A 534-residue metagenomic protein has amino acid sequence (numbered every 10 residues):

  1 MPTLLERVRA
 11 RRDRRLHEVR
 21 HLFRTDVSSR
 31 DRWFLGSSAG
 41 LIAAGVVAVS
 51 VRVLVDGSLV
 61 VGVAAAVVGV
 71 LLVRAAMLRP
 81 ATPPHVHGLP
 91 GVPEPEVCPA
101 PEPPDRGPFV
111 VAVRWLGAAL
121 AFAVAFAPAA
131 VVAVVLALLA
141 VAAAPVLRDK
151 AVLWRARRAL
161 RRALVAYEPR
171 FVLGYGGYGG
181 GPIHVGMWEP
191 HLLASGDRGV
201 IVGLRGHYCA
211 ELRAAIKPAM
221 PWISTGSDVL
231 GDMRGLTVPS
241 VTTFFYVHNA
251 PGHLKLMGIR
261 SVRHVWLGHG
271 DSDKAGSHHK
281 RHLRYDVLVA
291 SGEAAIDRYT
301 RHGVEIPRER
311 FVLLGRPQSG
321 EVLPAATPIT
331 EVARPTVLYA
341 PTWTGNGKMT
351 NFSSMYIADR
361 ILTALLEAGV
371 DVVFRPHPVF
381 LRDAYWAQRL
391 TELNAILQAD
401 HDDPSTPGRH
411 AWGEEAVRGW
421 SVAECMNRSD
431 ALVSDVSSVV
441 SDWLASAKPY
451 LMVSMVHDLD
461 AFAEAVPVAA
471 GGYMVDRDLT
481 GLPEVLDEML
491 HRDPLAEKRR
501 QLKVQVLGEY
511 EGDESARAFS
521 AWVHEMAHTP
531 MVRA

Functional and structural regions predicted by a protein language model:
D13-R234, R533-A534: N-terminal pre-catalytic "stem/leader" segment of glycosyltransferase-like enzymes
L138-W154, R284-S353: A nucleotide-sugar donor-handling region in carbohydrate enzymes
G174-Q318: Active-site and donor-binding regions of nucleotide-sugar-utilizing enzymes
G179-I201, S319-Q398, G508-R517, A534: Conserved catalytic-core segment of nucleotide-activated headgroup transferases in glycan assembly
P221-V229, L313-G315, R409-R418, A470-E488: Short acidic-hydrophobic, aromatic-tinged amphipathic segments that line or gate anion-handling sites
Q388-S441: Donor nucleotide-activated moiety binding/catalytic core segment of transferases that use nucleotide-activated donors
S438-L507: Catalytic binding pocket for nucleotide-activated donors in carbohydrate/polymer assembly enzymes
L490-A534: C-terminal amphipathic helix plus adjacent low-complexity, charged tail appended to glycosyltransferase catalytic
